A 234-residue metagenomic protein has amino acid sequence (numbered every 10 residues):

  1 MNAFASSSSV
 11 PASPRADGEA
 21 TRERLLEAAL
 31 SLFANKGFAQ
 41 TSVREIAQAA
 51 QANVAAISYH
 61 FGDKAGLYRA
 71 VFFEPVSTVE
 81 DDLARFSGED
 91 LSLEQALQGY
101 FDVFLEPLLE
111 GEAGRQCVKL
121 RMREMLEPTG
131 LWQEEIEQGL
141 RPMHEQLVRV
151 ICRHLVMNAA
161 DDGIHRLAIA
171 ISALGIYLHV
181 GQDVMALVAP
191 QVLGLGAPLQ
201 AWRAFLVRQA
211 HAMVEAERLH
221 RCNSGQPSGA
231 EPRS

Functional and structural regions predicted by a protein language model:
M1-A20, R218-S234: N-terminal intrinsically disordered/low-complexity leader segments
R24, L32-G66, A70-V71: Helix-turn-helix
R69-P75, G139: Alpha-helical DNA-contacting segments of helix-turn-helix folds
E80, Q95, T129-L155, A204-R208: Amphipathic alpha-helical packing segments from all-alpha helical-bundle domains
A84-G114, I164-I171: Hydrophobic alpha-helical connector segments
E112-E134, Q182-V188: Amphipathic alpha-helical segments used for helix-helix packing
K119-R123, D161-D183, A201, F205-Q209: Hydrophobic alpha-helical segments that form the core of small-molecule binding pockets and/or dimer interfaces
R141-H165, V214-C222: Hydrophobic alpha-helical bundle segments that form small-molecule/ligand-binding pockets
